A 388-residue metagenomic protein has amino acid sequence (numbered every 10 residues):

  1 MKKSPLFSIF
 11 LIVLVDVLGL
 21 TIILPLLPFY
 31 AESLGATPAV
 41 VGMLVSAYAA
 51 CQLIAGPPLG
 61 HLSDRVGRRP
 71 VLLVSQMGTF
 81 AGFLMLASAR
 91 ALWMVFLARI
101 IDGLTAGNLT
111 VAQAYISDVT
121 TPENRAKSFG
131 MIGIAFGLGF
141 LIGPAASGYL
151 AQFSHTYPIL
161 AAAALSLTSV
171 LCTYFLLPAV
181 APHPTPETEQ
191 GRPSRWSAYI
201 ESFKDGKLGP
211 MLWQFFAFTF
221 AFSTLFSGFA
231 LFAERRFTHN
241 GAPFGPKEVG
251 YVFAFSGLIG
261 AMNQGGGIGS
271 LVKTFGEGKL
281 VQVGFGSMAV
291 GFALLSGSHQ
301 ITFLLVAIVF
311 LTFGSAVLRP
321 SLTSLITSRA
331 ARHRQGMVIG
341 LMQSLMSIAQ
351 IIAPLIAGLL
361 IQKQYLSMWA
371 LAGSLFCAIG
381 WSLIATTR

Functional and structural regions predicted by a protein language model:
K2-K3, A179-W213: Juxtamembrane intracellular "pre-TM" segments in multi-pass secondary transporters
T21, A49-P57, G107, F140-L141 (+2 more regions): Residue-level signature of mid-helix packing/kink "hotspots" within the transmembrane helices of 12-pass Major
P25-A39, G228-E248: Short amphipathic helix-loop junctions that connect adjacent transmembrane helices in Major Facilitator Superfamily/SLC
G35, G67, S88-W93, G297-H299: Helix-breaking motifs and short loop linkers at transmembrane-helix boundaries and internal kinks in secondary membrane
G56-G67, N263-E277, I361: Helix-to-loop junctions at the C-terminal end of transmembrane segments in multipass secondary transporters
P70-M85, K279-L294: Structural signature of the two symmetry-related core transmembrane helices
A98-G137: Cytoplasmic helix-loop-helix junction between adjacent transmembrane helices in 12-TM secondary transporters
M131-F175: Helix-loop-helix hairpin linking two adjacent transmembrane segments in secondary transporters
